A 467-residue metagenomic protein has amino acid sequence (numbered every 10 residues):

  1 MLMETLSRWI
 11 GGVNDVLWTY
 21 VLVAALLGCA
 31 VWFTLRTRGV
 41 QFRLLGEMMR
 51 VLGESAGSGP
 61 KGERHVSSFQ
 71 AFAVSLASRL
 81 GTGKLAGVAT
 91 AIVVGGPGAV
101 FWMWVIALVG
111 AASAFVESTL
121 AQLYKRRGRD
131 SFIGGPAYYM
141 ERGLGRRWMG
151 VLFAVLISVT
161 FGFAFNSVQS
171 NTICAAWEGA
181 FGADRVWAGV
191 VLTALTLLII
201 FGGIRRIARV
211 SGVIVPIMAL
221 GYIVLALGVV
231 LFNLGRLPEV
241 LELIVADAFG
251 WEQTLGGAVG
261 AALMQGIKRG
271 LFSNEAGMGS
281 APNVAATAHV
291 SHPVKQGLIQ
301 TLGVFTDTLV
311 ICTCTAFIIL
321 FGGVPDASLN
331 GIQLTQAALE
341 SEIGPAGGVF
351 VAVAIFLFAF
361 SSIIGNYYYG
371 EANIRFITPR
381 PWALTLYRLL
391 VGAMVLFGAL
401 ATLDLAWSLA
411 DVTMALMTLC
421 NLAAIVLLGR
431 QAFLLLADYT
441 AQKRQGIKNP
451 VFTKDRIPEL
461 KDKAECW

Functional and structural regions predicted by a protein language model:
M1-T82, V93-G98, V426-W467: N-terminal alpha-helical transmembrane segments of multi-pass membrane transport and channel/translocase proteins
T5-L6, R36-Q41, G83-V88, P97 (+6 more regions): Transmembrane helix-loop junctions in multi-pass membrane proteins
G11-R50, V93-D130, T306-C312, V412-L422: Extracellular loop-to-transmembrane helix junctions
A25-W32, T37-M49, N171-W177, D184-F232 (+2 more regions): Membrane-interface loop-to-helix entry segments
C29-T34, I106-D130, P136-A137, E141-N171 (+2 more regions): Helix-loop-helix module between adjacent transmembrane segments
G39-S67, T90-I92, G96-V100, W104 (+4 more regions): Flexible loop linkers connecting adjacent transmembrane helices in multi-pass alpha-helical membrane transporters
G59-V93, L120-L123, R129-A137, E141 (+2 more regions): Alpha-helical membrane segments and immediately flanking helix-loop junctions that form or couple to the substrate/ion
F115-Y124, R129, L225-L243, G257 (+2 more regions): Extracellular/periplasmic helix-exit of transmembrane alpha-helices
